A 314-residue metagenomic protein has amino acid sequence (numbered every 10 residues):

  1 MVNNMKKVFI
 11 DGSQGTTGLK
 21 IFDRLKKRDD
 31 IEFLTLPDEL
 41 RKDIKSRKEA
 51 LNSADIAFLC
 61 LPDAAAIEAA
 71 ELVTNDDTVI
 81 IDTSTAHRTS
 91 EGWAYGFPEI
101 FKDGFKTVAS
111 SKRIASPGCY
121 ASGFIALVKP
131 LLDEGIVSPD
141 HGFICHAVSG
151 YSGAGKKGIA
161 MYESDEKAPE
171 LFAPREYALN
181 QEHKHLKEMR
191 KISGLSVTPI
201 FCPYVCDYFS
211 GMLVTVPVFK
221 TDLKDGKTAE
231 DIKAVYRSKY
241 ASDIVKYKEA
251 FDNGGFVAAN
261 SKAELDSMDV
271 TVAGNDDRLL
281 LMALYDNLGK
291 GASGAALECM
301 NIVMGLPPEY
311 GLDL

Functional and structural regions predicted by a protein language model:
V2-F172, Y177, A273-N275: N-terminal Rossmann-like NAD(P) cofactor-binding subdomain of oxidoreductases, focused on the glycine-rich
Q14-K48, C60, H141-G142, H146-A147 (+1 more regions): C-terminal substrate-binding/catalytic lobe of Rossmann-fold NAD(P)-dependent oxidoreductases
S122-I125, H183, G294: A structural signal for well-ordered alpha-helical segments within the folded catalytic domains of diverse enzymes
G123, T228-D231, A292: Short amphipathic alpha-helical segments
P130-E134, F219, C299-L306: Active-site catalytic microenvironments for nucleophilic, acid-base chemistry
V137, I232, L297-N301: Bilobed periplasmic-binding protein/Venus flytrap-like ligand-binding cleft at the lobe interface of extracytoplasmic
S267-L314: NAD(P)-dependent Rossmann-like dehydrogenase/reductase catalytic/cofactor-binding core
